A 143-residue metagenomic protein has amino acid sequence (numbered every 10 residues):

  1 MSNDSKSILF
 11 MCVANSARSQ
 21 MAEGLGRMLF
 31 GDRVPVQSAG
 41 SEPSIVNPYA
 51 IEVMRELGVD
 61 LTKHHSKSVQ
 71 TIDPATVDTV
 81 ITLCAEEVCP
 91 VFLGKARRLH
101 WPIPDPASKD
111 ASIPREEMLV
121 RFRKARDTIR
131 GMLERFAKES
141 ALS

Functional and structural regions predicted by a protein language model:
S2-Q70: Conserved active-site segments centered on acidic
S2-S7, I72-L83, F122: Cytosolic catalytic domains that perform sulfur/thiol-centered chemistry
N15, M54, V80-I81, I129: Conserved small-residue
S38, K63, T82, L99-P102: Structural signal for conserved beta-strand scaffold positions within catalytic alpha/beta enzyme cores
E52, T79-I81, A107, K124: Alpha-helix boundary/capping detector
V59-I72, V77, L83-V88: S-adenosyl-L-methionine/SAH cofactor-binding core of RNA-modifying enzymes
V88-S143: Phosphate-binding/catalytic loops
